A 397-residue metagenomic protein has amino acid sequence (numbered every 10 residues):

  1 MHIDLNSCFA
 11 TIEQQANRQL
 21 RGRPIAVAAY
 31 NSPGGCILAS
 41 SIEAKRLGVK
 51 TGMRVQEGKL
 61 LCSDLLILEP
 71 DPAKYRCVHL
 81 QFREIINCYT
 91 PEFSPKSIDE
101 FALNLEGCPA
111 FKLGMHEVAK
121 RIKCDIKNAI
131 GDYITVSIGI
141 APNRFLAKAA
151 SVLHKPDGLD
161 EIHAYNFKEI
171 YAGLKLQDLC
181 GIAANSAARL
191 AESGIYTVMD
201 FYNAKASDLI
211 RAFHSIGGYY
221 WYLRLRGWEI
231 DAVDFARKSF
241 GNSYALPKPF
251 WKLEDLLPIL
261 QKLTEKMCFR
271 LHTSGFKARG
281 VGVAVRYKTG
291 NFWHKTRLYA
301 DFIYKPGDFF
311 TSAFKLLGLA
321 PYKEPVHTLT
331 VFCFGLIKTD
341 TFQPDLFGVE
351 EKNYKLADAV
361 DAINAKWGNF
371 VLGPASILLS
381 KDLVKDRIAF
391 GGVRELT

Functional and structural regions predicted by a protein language model:
M1, R23, F101, I134-V136 (+5 more regions): Structural beta-strand/beta-sheet cores of well-ordered domains, especially the beta-sheet scaffolds that support
M1-Y220, R226, F269, E350-T397: Gly/Gly-Pro- and Ser/Thr-rich, intrinsically disordered tail segments characteristic of DNA damage-repair and tolerance
R54-L61, P91-E100, W228-F240, A284-K288 (+1 more regions): Short, compositionally biased low-complexity segments
F101-G107, H294-R297, D340-D345: Short, hydrophobic beta-strand segments
I140-R144, L225-R226, K277-K288, V326-I337 (+1 more regions): A glycine-rich phosphate-binding loop feature that marks nucleotide/adenosyl-phosphate handling sites
D178, S186-V326: DNA-contacting surface of Y-family translesion DNA polymerases
D308-K366: C-terminal hydrophobic structural anchor segments that stabilize assembly/packing rather than catalytic chemistry
